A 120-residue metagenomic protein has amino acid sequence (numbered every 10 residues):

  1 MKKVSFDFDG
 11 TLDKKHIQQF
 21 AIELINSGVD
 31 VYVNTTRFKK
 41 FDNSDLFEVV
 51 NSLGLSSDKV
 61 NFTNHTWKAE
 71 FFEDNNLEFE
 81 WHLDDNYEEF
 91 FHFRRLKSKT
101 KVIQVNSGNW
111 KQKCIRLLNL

Functional and structural regions predicted by a protein language model:
M1-S5, L117-L120: N-terminal intrinsically disordered, low-complexity tails enriched in polar/charged
K2-A69: Alpha-helical substrate-recognition element adjacent to the catalytic core
N43-L120: C-terminal cap/substrate-recognition subdomain and adjoining C-terminal extension of metal-dependent phosphatase-like
